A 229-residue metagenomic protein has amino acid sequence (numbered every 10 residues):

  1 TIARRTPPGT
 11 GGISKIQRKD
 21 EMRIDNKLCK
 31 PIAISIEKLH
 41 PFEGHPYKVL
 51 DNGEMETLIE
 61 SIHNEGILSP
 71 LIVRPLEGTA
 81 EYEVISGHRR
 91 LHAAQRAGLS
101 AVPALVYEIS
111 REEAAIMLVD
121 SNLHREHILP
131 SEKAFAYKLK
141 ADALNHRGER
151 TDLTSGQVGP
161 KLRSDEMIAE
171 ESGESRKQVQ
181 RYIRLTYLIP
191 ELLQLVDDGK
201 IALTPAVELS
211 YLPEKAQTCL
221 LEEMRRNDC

Functional and structural regions predicted by a protein language model:
T1, T6, T10, T57 (+5 more regions): Residue-identity detector for threonine
A3-Y107, E113-H127: Short, charged/polar connector segments at secondary-structure boundaries
E43, Y47-K48, M55-E56, H63 (+5 more regions): Amphipathic, charge-rich alpha-helical segments that serve as recognition/docking helices
E191, L195, C219-L220: Extended hydrophobic-aromatic, low-complexity segments
K200-I201, E214-T218: Short acidic (Asp/Glu) and glycine-rich catalytic loops that position anionic groups and cofactors
Q217-C229: Helix-turn-helix/homeodomain-like alpha-helical modules used for DNA recognition and transcription-factor dimerization
